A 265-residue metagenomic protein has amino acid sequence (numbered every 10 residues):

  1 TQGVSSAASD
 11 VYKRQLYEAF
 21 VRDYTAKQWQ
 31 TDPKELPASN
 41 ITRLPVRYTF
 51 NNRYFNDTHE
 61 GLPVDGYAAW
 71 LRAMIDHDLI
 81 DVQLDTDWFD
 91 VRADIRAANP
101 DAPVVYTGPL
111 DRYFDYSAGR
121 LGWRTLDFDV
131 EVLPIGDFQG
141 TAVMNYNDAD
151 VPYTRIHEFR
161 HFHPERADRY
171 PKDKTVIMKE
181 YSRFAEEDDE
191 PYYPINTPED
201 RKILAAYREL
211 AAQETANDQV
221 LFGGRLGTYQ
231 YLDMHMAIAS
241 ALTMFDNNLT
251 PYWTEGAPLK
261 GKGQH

Functional and structural regions predicted by a protein language model:
T1-A8, Y12: Single conserved hydrophobic/aromatic residue that forms the stacking wall/gate of nucleotide- or nucleobase-binding
S6, E18, V64-L71, D137 (+2 more regions): A structural signal for well-ordered alpha-helical scaffolds and beta->alpha junctions
D10-R47, P63: An accessory alpha-helical subdomain
V21, Y67-W70, M74, Y207 (+1 more regions): Alpha-helical packing segments of well-folded alpha/beta enzyme cores
T25, M74, V105, I156 (+1 more regions): A residue-level signal for conserved active-site and pocket-lining positions in enzyme catalytic cores
R43-P103, T107: Helical element adjacent to the flavin cofactor pocket in flavoenzyme catalytic cores
T86-A216: Mid-domain catalytic core of redox enzymes that form a hydrophobic substrate pocket/lid adjacent to a catalytic redox
P191-G263: C-terminal catalytic lobe of FAD-dependent flavoproteins
